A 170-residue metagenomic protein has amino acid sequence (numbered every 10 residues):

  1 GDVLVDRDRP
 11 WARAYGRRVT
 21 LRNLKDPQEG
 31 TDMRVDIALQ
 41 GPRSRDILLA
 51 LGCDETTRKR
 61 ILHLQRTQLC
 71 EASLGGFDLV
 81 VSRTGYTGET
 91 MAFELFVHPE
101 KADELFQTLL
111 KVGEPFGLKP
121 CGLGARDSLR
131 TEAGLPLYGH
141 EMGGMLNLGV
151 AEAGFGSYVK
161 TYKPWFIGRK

Functional and structural regions predicted by a protein language model:
G1-K170: Conserved, structured C-terminal
